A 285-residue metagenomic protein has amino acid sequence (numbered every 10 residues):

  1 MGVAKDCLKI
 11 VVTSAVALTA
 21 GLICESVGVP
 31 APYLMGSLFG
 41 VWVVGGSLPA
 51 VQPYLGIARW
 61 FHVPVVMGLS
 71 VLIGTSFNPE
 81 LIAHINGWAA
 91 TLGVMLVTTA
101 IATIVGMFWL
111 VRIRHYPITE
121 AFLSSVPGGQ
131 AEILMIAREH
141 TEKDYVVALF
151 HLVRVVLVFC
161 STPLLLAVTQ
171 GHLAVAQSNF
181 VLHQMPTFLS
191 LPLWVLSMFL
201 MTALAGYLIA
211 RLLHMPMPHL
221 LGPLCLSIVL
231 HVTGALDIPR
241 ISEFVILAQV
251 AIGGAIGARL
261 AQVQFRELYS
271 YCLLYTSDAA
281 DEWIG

Functional and structural regions predicted by a protein language model:
G2-W60, V71-E80, A102, F188-Q264: Structural signature of multi-pass alpha-helical membrane transport proteins
I57-M67, A90, T119-S124, M217-P223 (+2 more regions): Cytoplasmic-side transmembrane-helix entry/capping segments in multi-pass membrane proteins
G68-A102, I256-S277: Helix-loop-helix hairpins and the membrane-proximal interhelical loops of multi-pass alpha-helical transport proteins
P79-G87, G171-L189, A235-P239: Membrane-interface helix termini and inter-helical loops of multi-pass transporters
T98-T99, G128-I133, A148-Q170: Membrane-embedded alpha-helical segments of transport systems, primarily multispan ion/solute transporters
T103-Y116, V158-N179, L191, L208 (+1 more regions): Juxtamembrane and boundary regions of transmembrane helices in multi-pass small-molecule transporters and channels
I113-V153, S277: Alpha-helical membrane segments and immediately flanking helix-loop junctions that form or couple to the substrate/ion
Y275-G285: Single conserved hydrophobic/aromatic residue that forms the stacking wall/gate of nucleotide- or nucleobase-binding
